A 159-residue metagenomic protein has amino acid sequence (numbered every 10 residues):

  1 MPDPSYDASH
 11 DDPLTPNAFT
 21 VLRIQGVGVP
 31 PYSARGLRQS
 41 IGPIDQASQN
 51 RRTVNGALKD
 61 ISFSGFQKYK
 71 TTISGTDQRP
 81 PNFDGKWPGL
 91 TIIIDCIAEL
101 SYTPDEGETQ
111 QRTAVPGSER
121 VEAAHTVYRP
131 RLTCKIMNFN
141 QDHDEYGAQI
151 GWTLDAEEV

Functional and structural regions predicted by a protein language model:
M1-V159: Extracellular/virion structural assembly segments
